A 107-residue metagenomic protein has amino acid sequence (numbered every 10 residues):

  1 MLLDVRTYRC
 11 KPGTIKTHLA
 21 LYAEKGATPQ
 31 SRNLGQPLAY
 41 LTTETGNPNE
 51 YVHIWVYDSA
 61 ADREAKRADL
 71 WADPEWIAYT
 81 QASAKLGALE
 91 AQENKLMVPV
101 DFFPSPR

Functional and structural regions predicted by a protein language model:
M1-R107: Short S/T/G/P-rich N-terminal loop/turn motif that feeds into the first structured element of a domain
